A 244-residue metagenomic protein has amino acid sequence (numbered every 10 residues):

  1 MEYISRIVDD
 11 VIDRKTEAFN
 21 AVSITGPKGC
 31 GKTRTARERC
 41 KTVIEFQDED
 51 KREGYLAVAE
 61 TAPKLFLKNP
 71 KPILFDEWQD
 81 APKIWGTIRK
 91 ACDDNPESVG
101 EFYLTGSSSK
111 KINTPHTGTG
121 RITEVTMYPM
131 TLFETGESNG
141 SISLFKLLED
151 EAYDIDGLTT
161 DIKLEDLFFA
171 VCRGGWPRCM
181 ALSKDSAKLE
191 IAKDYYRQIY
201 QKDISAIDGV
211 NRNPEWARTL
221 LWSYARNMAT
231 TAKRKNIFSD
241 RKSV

Functional and structural regions predicted by a protein language model:
M1-D13: N-terminal pre-Walker A segment at the start of P-loop NTPase domains
I24: Hydrophobic anchor at the beta1->P-loop junction of P-loop NTPases
K32-T33: Conserved lysine of the Walker
V43-P72: Short glycine-rich substrate-engagement loop in P-loop NTPases that contacts/grips substrate
L74, G100-S107, T126, T135: Structural recognition of the conserved hydrophobic beta-strand(s) that form the central parallel beta-sheet of P-loop
W85-S108: Conserved catalytic/switch belt of AAA+ P-loop NTPases
K110-V125, G136-S141: Short regulatory helix/loop adjacent to the ATP-binding pocket of P-loop NTPases
I142-S243: Interdomain hinge/linker elements that couple catalytic modules in large macromolecular machines
